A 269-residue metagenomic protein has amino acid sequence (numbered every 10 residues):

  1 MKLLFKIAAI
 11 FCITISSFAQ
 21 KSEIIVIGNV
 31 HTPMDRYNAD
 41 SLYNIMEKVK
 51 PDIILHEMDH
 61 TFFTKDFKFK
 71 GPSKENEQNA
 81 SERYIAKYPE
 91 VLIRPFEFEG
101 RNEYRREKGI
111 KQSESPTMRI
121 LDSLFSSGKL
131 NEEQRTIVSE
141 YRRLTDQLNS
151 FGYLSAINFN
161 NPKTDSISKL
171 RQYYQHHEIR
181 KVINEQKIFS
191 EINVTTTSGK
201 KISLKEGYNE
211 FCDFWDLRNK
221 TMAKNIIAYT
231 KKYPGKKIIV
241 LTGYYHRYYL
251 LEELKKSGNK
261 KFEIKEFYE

Functional and structural regions predicted by a protein language model:
M1-E23: Bacterial Sec-dependent N-terminal signal peptides
F18-S22, N131-E133, I157, E269: Sec-dependent signal peptide cleavage junction
K21-Y104, M118: Internal alpha/beta domain cores that form substrate/cofactor-binding pockets in large enzymes and binding proteins
K68-G71, I110, K255-S257: Short secondary-structure boundary/capping segments
E77-T230, E253: Hydrophobic, often amphipathic alpha-helical segments used for membrane interaction and targeting
N209-E269: A cross-kingdom marker for long, charged
